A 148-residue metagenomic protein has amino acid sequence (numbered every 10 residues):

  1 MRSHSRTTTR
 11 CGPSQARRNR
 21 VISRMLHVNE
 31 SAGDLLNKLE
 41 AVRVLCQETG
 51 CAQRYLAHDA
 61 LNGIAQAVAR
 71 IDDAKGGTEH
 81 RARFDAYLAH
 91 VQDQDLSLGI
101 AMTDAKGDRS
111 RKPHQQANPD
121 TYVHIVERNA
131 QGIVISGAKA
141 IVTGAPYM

Functional and structural regions predicted by a protein language model:
M1-R2: N-terminal-proximal low-complexity accessory segments that begin disordered and transition into the first
T7-T9: N-terminal FAD cofactor-binding segment of flavoenzymes
G12, R17-M148: Glycine-rich flavin
